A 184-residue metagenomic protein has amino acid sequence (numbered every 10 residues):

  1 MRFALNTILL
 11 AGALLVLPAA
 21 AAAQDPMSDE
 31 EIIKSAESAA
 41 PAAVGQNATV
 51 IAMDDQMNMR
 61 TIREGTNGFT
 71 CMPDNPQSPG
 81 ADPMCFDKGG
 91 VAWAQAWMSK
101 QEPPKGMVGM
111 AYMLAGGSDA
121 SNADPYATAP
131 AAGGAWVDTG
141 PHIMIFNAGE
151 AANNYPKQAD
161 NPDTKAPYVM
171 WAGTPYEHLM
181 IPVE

Functional and structural regions predicted by a protein language model:
M1-L9: Bacterial N-terminal signal peptides that target proteins for export
L5, A13-L14, D29: Low-complexity, intrinsically disordered short peptide segments enriched in small/polar/basic residues
L10-A11, A20-A21: Cleavable N-terminal signal peptides
V16-P18: N-terminal signal peptide c-region/cleavage motif recognized by signal peptidases
Q24-E184: Primary mode marks residue(s) on the alpha4-beta5-alpha5 output face of response regulator receiver
